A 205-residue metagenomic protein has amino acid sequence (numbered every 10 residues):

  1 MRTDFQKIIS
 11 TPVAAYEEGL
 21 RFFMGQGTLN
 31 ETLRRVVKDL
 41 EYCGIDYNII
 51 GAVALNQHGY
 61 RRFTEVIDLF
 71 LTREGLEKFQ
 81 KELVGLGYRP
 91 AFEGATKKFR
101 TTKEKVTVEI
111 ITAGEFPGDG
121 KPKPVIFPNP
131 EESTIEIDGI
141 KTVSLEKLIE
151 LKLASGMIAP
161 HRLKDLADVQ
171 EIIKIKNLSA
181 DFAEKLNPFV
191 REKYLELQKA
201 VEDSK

Functional and structural regions predicted by a protein language model:
M1-K205: Compositionally biased terminal segments of proteins
